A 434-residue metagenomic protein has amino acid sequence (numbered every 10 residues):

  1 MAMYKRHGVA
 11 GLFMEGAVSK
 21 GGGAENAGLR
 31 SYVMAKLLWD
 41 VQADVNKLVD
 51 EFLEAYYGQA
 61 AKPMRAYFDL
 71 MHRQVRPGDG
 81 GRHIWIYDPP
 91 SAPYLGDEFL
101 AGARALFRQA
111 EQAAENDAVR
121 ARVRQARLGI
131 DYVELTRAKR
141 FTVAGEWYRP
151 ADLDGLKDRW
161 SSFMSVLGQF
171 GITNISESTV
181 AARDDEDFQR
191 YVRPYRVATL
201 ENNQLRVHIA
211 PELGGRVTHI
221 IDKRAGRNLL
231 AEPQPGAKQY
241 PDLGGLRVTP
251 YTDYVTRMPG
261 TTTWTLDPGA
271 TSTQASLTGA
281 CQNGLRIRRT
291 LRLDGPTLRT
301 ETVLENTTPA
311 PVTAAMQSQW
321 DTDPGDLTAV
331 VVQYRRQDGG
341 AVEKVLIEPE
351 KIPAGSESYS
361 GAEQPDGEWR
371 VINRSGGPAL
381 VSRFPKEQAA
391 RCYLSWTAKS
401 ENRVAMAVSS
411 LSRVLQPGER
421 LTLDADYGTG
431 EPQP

Functional and structural regions predicted by a protein language model:
M1-F13, D40: Catalytic-core region of carbohydrate-active enzymes that cleave or remodel glycosidic bonds
H7, M34-Y195, Q416-D424, E431: Catalytic domains of carbohydrate-active enzymes that cleave complex glycans
G11-M14, H208-A210: Structural recognition of the beta-strand scaffold that forms the well-ordered cores of secreted hydrolase catalytic
A17-K20, W320: Active-site-proximal loop/turn and secondary-structure-junction residues that shape catalytic pockets, frequently
G22-Y32: Histidine/acidic-residue-rich catalytic or RNA/ligand-binding cores of hydrolases and nuclease-related proteins
R193-L205, E212-G214, D222-P233, S272-Q282 (+4 more regions): Beta-strand-rich recognition/accessory modules
K223-N228, Q319-R336: Short edge-strand/loop segments of extracellular domains
R288-R292, T302: Hydrophobic/aromatic beta-strand elements that line small-molecule binding cavities or substrate pockets in beta-rich
